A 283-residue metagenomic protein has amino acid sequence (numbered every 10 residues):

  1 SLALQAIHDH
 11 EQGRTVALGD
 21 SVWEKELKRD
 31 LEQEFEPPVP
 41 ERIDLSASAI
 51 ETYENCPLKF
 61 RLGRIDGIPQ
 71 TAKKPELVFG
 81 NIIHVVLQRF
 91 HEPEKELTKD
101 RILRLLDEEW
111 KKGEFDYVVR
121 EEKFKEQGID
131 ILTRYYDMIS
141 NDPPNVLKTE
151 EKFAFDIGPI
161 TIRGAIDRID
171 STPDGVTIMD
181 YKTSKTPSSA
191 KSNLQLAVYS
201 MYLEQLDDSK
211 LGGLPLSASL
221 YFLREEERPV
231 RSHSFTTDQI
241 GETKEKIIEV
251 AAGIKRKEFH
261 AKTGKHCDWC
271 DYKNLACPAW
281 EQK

Functional and structural regions predicted by a protein language model:
S1-R89, L147: C-terminal, charged and often intrinsically disordered regions of DNA end-processing helicases and nucleases
R42-A47, G63-A72, R89, K111-V119 (+4 more regions): Glycine- and acidic
E54-L62, L103, I169-I178: Active-site-adjacent bridging/hinge elements
L58, P75, F79, I83 (+4 more regions): Hydrophobic (often cysteine-bearing) scaffold residues that line and stabilize catalytic clefts of nucleotide/cofactor
I68-P75, P93-E96, K185-S188, D208-S209: Short, polar/flexible loop-turn hinges at active-site or ligand-entry regions and domain interfaces
I82-K152, D156: A non-catalytic, helix-rich entry segment at domain boundaries
D100-R101, E204-K283: Metal-dependent nuclease catalytic regions and adjoining charged, substrate-binding loops involved in nucleic-acid end
K148-D207, T243-K244: Non-catalytic protein-protein interaction segments used by genome-maintenance enzymes to assemble and couple activities
